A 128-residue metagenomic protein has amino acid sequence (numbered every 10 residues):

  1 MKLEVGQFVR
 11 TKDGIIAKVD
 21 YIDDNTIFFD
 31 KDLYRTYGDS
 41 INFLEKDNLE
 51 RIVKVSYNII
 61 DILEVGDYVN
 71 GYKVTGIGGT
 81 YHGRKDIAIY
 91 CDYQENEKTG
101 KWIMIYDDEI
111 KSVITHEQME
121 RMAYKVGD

Functional and structural regions predicted by a protein language model:
M1-D128: Structural boundary micro-motifs
